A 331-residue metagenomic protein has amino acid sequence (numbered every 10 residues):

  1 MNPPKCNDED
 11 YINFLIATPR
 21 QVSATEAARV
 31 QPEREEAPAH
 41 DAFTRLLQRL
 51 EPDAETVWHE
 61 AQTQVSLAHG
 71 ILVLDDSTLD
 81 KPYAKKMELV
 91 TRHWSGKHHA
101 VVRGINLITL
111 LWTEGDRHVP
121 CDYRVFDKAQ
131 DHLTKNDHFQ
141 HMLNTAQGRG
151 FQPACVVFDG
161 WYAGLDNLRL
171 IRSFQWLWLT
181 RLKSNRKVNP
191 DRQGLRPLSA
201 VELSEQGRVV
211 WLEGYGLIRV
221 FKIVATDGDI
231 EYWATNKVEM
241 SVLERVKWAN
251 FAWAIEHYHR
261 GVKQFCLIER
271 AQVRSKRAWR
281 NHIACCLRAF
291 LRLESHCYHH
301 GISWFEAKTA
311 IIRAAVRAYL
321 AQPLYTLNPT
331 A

Functional and structural regions predicted by a protein language model:
M1-P4, D8, N13, Y83-K85 (+1 more regions): Single, function-defining residue in the core of a domain
M1-P52: Gly/serine-rich nucleotide phosphate-binding loop at the start of the catalytic core of nucleotide/ADP-ribose-handling
A17, E33, G96-A100, A129-H132: Short gly/ser-rich anion-binding loops that grip negatively charged ligand groups
T18-Q21, A37, L67-A68, V101-G104 (+2 more regions): Generic alpha-helical scaffold signal
Q21-T25, R29-V30, I108-V119: Glycine/proline-rich, flexible active-site/cofactor-binding loop segments that harbor closely spaced acidic
S23, V57, G70-V73, N106 (+2 more regions): Generic hydrophobic, aliphatic-rich segments that mediate packing or membrane embedding
Q31-E35, V65, G150, C266: A broad structural signal for alpha-helix termini and local helix breaks/kinks
T44-G115: Active-site-proximal, Lys/Arg-enriched surface segment that forms a nucleic-acid-binding/basic interface patch
